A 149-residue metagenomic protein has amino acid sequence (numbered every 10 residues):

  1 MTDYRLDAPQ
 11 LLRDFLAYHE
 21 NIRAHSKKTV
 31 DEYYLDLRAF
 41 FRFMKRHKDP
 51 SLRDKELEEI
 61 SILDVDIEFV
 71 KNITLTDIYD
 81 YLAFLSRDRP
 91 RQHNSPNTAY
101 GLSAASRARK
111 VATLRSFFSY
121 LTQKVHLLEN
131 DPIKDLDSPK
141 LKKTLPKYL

Functional and structural regions predicted by a protein language model:
T2, R13-K28, R38-L145: N-terminal core-binding DNA-recognition domain of tyrosine recombinases/integrases
Y148: Catalytic-site neighborhood detector that most strongly recognizes the C-terminal catalytic loop/helix of tyrosine
